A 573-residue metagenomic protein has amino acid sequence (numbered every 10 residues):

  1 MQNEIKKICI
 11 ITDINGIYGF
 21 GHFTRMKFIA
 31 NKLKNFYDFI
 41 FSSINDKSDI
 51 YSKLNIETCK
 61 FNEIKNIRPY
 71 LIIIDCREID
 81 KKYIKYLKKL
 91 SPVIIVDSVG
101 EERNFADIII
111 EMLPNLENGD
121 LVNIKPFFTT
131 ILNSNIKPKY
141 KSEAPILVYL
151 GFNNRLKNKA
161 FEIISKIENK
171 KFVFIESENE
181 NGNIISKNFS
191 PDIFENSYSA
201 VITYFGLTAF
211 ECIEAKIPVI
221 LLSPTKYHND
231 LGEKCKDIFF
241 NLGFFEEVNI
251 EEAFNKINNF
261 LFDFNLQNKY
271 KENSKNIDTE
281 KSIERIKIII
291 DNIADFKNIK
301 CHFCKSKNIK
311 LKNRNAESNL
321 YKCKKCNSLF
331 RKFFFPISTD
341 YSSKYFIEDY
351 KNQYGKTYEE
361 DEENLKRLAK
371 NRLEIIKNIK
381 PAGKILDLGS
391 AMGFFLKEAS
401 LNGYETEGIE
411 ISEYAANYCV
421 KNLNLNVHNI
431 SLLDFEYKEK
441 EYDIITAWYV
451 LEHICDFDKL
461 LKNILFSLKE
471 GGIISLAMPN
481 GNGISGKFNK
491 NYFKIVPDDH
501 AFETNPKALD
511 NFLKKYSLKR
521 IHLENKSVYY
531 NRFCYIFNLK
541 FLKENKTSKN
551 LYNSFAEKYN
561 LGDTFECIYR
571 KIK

Functional and structural regions predicted by a protein language model:
I10-K32, S43-D120: Active-site and donor-binding regions of nucleotide-sugar-utilizing enzymes
A106-N154: A nucleotide-sugar donor-handling region in carbohydrate enzymes
A144-E178: Conserved catalytic-core segment of nucleotide-activated headgroup transferases in glycan assembly
V248-K275: Conserved donor-nucleotide binding/catalytic region of nucleotide-linked donor-dependent transferases
A294-K440, I444-W448, L461, N525-K526 (+2 more regions): Conserved N-terminal segment of class I S-adenosyl-L-methionine
D458-I473: A short glycine-rich, Lys/Arg-flanked "PGG" loop and its adjoining helix->strand segment in the class I
L476-F502, K507-F512: Short, glycine-/aromatic-enriched active-site segment of Class I SAM-dependent methyltransferases
N489, H522-K573: A C-terminal cap/extension of S-adenosyl-L-methionine-dependent methyltransferases that defines the acceptor-substrate
